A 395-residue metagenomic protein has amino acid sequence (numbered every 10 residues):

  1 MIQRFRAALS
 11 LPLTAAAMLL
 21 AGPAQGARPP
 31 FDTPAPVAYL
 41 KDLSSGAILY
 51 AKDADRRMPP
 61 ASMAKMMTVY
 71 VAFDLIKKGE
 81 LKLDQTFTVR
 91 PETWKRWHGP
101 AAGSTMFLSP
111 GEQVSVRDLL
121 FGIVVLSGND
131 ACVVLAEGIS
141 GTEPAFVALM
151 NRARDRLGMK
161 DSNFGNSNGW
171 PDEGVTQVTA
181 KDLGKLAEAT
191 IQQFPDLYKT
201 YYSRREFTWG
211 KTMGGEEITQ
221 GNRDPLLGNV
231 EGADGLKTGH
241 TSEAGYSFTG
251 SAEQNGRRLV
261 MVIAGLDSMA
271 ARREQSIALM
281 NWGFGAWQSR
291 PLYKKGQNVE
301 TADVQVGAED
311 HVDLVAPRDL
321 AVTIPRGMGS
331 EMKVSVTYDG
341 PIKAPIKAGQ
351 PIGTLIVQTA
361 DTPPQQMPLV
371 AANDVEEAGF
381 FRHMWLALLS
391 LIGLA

Functional and structural regions predicted by a protein language model:
I2-P12: Bacterial N-terminal signal peptides that target proteins for export
F5, P60, E112, V116 (+2 more regions): Structural motif marking the loop-to-transmembrane transition
F5-A7, M66, Q254: Hydrophobic alpha-helical segments, especially transmembrane helices and their immediate juxtamembrane helical caps
L11, L149-M150, N222: Generic structural signal for hydrophobic residues
A17: Secreted glycan hydrolases and related glycan-binding modules that recognize and/or cleave
A24-K181, K185-F194: Active-site-adjacent loops and short helices of periplasmic peptidoglycan-processing enzymes
M159, N163, G174-A395: Domain-terminus/edge residues, biased toward the C-terminal soluble/receptor-binding domains of extracytoplasmic
